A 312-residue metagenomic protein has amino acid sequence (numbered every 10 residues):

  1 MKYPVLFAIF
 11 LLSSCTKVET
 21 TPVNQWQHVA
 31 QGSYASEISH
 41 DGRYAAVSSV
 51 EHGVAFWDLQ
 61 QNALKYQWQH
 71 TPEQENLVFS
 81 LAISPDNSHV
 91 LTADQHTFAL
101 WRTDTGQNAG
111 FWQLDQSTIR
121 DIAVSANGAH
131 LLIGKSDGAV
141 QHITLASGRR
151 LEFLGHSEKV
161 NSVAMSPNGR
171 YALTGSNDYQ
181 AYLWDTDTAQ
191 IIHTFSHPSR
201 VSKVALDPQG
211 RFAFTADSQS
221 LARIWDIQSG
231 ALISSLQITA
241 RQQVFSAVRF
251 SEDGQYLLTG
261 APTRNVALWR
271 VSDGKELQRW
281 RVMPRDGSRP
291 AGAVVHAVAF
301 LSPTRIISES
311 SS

Functional and structural regions predicted by a protein language model:
K2-S312: WD40-repeat beta-propeller superdomains and closely related acidic/aromatic-rich repeat-like regions
